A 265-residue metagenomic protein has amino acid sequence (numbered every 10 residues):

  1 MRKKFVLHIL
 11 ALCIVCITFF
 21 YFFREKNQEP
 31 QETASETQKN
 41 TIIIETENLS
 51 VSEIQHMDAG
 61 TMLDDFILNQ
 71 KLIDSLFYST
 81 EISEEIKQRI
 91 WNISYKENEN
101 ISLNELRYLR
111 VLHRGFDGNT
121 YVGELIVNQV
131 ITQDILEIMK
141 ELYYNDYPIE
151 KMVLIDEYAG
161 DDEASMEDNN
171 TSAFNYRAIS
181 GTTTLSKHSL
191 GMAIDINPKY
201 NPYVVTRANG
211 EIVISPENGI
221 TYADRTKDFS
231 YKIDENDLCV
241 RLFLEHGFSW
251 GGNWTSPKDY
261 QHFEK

Functional and structural regions predicted by a protein language model:
M1-L12: N-terminal Sec-pathway targeting helices
L7, Y21-N92: N-terminal, intrinsically disordered, polar/charged segments of Gram-positive cell-envelope systems that serve as
I42-E47, V51-Q55, I179-L185, N197-K265: Catalytic cores and adjacent binding grooves of peptidoglycan-active enzymes
E97, T120-Q129, T182, D224-K232: Second-shell loop/turn segments in exported
I101-S165: Active-site acidic/histidine clusters and adjacent loop/turn architecture that either coordinate catalytic ions
L106-Y108, T171, G191-A193, K199 (+1 more regions): Extracellular structured ligand-interaction cores
I131-I138, M192, E235-C239: Stable alpha-helical elements in mature extracytoplasmic
I149, S165-P198: Mid-length scaffold segments of soluble, non-membrane domains
